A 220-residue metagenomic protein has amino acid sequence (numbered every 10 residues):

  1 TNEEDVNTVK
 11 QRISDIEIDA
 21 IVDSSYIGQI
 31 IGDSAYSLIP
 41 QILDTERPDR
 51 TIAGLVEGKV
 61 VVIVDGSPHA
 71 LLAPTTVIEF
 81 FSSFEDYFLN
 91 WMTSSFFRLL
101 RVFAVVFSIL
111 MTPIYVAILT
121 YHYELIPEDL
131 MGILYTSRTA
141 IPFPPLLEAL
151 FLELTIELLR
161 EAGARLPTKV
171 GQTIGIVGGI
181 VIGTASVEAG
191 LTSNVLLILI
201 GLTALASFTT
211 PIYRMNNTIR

Functional and structural regions predicted by a protein language model:
T1-E148, M215: Cytosolic regulatory modules rich in charged/polar residues
D129-I133, S137-R220: Generic detector of multi-pass transmembrane helix bundles and their immediately adjacent loops in polytopic membrane
